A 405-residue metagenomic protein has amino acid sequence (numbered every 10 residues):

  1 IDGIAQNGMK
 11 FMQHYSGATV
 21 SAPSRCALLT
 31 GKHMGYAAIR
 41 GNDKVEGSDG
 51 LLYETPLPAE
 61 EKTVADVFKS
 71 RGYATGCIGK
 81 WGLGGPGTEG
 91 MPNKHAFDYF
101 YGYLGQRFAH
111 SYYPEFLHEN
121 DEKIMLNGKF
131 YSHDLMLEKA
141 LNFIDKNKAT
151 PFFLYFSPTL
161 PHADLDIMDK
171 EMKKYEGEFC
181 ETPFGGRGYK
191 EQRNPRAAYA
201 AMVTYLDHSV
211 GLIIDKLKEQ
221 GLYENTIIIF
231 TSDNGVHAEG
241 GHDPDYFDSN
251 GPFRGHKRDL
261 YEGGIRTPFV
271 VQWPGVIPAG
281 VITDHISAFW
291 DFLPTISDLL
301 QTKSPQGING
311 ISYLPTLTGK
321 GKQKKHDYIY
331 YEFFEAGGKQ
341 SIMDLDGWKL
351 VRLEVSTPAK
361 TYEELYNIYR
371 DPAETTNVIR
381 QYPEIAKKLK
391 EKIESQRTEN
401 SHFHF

Functional and structural regions predicted by a protein language model:
I1-E364, P372-F405: Formylglycine-dependent sulfatase
